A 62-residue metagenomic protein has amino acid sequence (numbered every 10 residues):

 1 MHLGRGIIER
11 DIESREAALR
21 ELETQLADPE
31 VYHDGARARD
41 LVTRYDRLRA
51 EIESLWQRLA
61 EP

Functional and structural regions predicted by a protein language model:
M1-P62: Charged, heptad-repeat coiled-coil alpha-helices that serve as long linker/dimerization "arms" in large NTP-dependent
